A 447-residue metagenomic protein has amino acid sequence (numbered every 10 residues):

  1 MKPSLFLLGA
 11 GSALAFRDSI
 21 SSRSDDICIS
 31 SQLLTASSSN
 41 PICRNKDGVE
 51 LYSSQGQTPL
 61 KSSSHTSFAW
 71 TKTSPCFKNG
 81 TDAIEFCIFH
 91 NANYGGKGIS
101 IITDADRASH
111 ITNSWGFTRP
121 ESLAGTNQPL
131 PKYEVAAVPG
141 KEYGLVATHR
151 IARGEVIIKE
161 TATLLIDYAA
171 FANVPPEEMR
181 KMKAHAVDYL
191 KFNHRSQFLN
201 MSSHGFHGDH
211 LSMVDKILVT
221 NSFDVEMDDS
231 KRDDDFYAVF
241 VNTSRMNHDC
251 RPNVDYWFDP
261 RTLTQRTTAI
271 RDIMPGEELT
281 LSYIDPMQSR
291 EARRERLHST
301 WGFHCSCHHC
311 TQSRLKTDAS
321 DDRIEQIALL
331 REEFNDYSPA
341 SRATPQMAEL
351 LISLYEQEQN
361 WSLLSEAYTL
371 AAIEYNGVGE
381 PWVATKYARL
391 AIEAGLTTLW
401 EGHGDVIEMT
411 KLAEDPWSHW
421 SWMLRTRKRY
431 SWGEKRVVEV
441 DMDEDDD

Functional and structural regions predicted by a protein language model:
K2-R153, E226, W382-L390, A394-D447: Accessory low-complexity/Zn-finger-associated flanking regions of SET/PR-domain chromatin methyltransferases
A92-K97, D104-S122, H204-D209, V225-R245 (+2 more regions): A broad, low-specificity signal for short, low-complexity segments enriched in glycine/proline and polar/charged
N127-L130, D229-R232, G377: Extreme N-terminus of proteins, especially the signal/transit-peptide cleavage junction and the first residues
A137-A172, R266-M287: Conserved SET/PR-domain catalytic core that frames the SAM/AdoMet-binding pocket
A137-K141, K231, F258-L263: Short, ordered beta-strand-loop transition motifs
I158-N253, T300, S306-H309: Catalytic cores of histone-lysine modification enzymes
A162, I166-D167, F171-M179, V187 (+3 more regions): Long, contiguous alpha-helical scaffold regions
Y237-V383, E393, E408-K411: C-terminal SET catalytic tail plus cysteine-rich post-SET Zn-binding segment of SAM-dependent SET-domain
